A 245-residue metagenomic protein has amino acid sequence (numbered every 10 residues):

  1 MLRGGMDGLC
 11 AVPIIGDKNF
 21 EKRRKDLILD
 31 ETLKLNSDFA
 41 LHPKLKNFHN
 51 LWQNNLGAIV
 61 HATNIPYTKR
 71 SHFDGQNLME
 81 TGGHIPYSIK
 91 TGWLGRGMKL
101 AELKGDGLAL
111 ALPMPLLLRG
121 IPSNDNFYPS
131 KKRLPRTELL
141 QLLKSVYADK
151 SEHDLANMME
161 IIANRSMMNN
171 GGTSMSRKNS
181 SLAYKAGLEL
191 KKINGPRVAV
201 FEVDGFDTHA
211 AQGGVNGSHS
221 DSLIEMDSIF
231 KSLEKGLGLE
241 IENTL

Functional and structural regions predicted by a protein language model:
L2-E240: Feature for exported/extracytoplasmic and membrane-associated proteins, marking the mature portion
E242-L245: Acidic/histidine-rich, metal-coordinating catalytic segments
